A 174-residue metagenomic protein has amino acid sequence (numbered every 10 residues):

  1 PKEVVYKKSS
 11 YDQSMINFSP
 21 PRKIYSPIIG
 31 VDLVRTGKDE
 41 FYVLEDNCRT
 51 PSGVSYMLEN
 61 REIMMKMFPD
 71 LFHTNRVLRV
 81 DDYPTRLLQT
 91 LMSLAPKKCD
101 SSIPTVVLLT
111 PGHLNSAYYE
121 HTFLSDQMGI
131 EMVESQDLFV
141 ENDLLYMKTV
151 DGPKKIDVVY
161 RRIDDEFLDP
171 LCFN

Functional and structural regions predicted by a protein language model:
P1-N174: Domain-scale recognition of functional cores that engage charged ligands
